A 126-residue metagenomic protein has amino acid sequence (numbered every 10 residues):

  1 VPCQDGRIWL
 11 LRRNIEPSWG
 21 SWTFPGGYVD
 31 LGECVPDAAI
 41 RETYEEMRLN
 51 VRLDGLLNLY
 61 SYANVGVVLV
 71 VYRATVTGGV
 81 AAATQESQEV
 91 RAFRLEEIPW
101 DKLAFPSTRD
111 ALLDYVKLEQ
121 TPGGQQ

Functional and structural regions predicted by a protein language model:
V1-T23, V51, G55: N-terminal strand-loop-strand
G26: Short hydrophobic "strand-cap" motifs at the C-terminus of beta-strands
V29-Q125: Unchanged
